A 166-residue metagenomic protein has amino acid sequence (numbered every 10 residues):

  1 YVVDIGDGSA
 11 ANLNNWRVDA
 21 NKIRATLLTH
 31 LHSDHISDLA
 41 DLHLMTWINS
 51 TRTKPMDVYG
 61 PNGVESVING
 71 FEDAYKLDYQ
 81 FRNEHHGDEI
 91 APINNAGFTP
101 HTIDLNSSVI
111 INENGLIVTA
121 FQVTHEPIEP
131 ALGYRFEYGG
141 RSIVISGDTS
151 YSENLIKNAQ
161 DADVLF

Functional and structural regions predicted by a protein language model:
Y1-I143: Binuclear metal-dependent hydrolase catalytic cores
P130-G133, E137-V144, T149-F166: Cap/insert and terminal regions of metallo-dependent hydrolase folds
